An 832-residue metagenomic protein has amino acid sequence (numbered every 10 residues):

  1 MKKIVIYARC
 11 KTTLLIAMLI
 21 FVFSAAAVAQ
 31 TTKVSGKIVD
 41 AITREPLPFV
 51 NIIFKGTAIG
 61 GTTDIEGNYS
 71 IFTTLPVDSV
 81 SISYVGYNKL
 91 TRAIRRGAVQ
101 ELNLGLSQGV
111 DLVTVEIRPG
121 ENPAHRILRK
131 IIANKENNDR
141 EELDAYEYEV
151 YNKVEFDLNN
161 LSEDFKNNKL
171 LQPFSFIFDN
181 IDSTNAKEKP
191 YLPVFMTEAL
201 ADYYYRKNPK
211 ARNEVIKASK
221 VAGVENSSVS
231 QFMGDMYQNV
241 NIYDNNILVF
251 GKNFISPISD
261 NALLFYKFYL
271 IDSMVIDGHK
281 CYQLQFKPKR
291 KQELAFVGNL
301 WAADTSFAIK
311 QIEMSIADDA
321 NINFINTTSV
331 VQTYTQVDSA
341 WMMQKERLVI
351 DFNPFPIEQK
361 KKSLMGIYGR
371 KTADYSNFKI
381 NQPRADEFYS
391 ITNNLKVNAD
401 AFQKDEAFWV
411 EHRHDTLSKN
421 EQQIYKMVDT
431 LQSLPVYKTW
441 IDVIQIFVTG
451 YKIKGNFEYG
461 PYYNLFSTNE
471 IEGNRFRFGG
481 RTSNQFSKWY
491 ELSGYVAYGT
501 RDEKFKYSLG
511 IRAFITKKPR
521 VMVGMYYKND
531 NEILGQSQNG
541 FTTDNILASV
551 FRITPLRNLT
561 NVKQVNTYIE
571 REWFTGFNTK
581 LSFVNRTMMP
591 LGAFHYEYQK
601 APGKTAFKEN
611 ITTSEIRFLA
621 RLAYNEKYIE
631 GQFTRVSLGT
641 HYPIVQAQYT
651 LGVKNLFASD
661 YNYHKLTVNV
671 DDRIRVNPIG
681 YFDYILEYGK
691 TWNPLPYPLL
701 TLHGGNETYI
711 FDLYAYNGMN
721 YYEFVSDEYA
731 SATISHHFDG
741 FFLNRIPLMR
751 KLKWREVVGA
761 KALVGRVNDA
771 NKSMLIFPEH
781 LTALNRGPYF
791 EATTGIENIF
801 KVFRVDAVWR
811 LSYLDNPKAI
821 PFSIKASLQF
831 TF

Functional and structural regions predicted by a protein language model:
M1-K37, I52, S79, V110-V115 (+2 more regions): Bacterial Sec-dependent N-terminal signal peptides
T32-D40, G67, L104, I117: A short, amphipathic beta-strand motif
T32-V34, A41-G56, L75: Short, ordered, surface-exposed loop/turn motifs in non-cytosolic proteins
F54-G56, S79-R92: A short, solvent-exposed loop/turn motif at the edges and junctions of modular extracellular/periplasmic domains
T57-N68: Short, acidic Ser/Thr/Gly-rich low-complexity loop/linker segments typical of extracellular and cell-surface proteins
I94-P119: Extracellular beta-sheet/turn segments enriched in Thr/Pro/Gly and aliphatic residues
V110, R118-C281, K287-A295, P356 (+7 more regions): Structured extracytoplasmic
N253-F254, I380, S390-F832: Exposed, low-structure sequence patches enriched in small/polar residues
